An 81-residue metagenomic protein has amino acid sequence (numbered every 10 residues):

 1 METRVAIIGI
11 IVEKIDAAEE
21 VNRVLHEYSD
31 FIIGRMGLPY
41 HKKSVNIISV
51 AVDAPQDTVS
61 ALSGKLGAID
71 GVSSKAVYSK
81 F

Functional and structural regions predicted by a protein language model:
M1-F81: Long, contiguous binding/interaction regions
